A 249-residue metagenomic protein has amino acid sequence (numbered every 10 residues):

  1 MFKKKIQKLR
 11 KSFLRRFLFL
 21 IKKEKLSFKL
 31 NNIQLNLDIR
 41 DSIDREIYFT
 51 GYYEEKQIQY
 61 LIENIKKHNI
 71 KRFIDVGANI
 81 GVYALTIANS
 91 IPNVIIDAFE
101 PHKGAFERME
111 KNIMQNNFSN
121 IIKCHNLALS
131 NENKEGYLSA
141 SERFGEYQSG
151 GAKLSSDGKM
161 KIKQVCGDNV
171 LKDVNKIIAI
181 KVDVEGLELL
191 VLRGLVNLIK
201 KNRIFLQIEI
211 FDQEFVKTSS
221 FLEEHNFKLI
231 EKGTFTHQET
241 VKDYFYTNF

Functional and structural regions predicted by a protein language model:
M1-F249: Phosphate/nucleotide-binding beta-alpha loop and adjacent structural elements of enzyme active sites
